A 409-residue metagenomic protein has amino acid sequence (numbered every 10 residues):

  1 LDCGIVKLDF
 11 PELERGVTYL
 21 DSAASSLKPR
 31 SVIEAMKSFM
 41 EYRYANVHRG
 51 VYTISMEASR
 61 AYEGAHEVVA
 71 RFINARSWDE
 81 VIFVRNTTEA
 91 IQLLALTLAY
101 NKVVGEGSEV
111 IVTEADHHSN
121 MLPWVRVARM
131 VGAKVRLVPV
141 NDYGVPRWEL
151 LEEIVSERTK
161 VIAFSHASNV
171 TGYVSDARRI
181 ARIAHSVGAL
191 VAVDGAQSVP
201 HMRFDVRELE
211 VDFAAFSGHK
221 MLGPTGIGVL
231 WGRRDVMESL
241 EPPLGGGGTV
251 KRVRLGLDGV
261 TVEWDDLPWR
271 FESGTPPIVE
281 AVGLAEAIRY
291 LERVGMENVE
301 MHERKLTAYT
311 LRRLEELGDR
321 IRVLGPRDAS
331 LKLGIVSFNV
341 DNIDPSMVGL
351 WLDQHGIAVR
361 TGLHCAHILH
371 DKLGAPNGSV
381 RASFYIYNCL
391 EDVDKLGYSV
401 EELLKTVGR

Functional and structural regions predicted by a protein language model:
L1-R409: Pyridoxal 5′-phosphate
